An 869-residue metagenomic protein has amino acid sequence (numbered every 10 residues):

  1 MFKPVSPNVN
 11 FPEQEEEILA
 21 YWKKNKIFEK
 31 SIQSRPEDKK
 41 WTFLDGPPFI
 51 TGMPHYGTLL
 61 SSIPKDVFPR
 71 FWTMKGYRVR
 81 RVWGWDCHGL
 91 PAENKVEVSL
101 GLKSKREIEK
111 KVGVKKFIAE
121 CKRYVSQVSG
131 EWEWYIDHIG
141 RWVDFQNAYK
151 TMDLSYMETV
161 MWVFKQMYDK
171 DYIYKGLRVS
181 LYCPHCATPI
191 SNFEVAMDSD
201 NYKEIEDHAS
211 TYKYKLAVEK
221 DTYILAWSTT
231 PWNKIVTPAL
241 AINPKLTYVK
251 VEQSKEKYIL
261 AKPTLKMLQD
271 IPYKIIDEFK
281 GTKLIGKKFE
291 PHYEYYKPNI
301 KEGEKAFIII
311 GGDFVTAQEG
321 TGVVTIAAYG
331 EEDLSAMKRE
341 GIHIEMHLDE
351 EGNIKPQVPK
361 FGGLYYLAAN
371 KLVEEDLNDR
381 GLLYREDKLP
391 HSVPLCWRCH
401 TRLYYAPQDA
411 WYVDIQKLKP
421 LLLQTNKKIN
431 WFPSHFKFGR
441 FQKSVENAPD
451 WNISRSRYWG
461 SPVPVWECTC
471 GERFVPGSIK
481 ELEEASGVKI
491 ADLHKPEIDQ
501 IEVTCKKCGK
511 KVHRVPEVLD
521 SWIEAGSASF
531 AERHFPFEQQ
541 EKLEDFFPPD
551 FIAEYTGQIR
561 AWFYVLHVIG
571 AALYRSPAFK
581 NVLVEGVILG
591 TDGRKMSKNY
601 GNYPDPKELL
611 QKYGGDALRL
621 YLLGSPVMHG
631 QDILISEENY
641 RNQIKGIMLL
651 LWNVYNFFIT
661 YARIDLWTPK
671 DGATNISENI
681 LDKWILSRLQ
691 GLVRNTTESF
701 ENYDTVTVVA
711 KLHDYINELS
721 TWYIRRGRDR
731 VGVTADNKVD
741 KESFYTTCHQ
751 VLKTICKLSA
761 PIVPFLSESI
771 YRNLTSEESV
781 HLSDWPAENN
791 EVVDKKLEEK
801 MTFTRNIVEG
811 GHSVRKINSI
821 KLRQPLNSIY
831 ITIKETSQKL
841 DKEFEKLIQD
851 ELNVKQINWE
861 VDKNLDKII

Functional and structural regions predicted by a protein language model:
M1-K255, I326-R339, H343-V358, R380-L422 (+7 more regions): N-terminal, positively charged nucleic-acid-binding surface of large information/translation enzymes
L19, Y168-D198, I271-P272, L284 (+3 more regions): Amphipathic alpha-helical
E37-D45, V67, S104-I108, E133-G140 (+10 more regions): Active-site-adjacent bridging/hinge elements
G57-P69, G76, W85-D86, T151 (+8 more regions): Structured ligand/cofactor/substrate-binding pocket environments in proteins
L102-A119, W431-S434, K607, M628-N642: Short, polar/flexible loop-turn hinges at active-site or ligand-entry regions and domain interfaces
L177-V179, V236-A239, P407-Q408, A531-R533 (+3 more regions): Short hydrophobic alpha-helical segments that form membrane-spanning helices or hydrophobic packing faces of helical
T211, K443-I523, S527-S529, F535 (+3 more regions): Feature 926 captures the class I aminoacyl-tRNA synthetase adenylation module centered on the KMSKS loop
N378-C399, D499-E517: Short acidic, Pro/Gly- and aromatic-enriched capping/linker segments at domain boundaries
